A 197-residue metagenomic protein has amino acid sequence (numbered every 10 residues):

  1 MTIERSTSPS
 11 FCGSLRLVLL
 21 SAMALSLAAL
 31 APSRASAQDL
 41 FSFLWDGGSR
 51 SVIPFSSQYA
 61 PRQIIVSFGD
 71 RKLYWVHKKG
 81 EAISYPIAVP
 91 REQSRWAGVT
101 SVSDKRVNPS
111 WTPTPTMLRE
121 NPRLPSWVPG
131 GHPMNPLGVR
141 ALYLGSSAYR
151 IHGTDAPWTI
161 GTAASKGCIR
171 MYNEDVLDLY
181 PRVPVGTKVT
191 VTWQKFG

Functional and structural regions predicted by a protein language model:
I3-L20: Bacterial N-terminal signal peptides that target proteins for export
V18-A29: Bacterial N-terminal signal peptides
L30-A37: Sec/Tat signal peptide C-region and signal peptidase I cleavage site
L40-T154, Y180, G197: Gly/Pro-biased beta-strand-loop elements
W158-G167: Short, basic/aromatic beta-hairpin or loop at an interaction surface
I169, E174-G197: N-terminal targeting pre-sequences for secretion and organelle import
